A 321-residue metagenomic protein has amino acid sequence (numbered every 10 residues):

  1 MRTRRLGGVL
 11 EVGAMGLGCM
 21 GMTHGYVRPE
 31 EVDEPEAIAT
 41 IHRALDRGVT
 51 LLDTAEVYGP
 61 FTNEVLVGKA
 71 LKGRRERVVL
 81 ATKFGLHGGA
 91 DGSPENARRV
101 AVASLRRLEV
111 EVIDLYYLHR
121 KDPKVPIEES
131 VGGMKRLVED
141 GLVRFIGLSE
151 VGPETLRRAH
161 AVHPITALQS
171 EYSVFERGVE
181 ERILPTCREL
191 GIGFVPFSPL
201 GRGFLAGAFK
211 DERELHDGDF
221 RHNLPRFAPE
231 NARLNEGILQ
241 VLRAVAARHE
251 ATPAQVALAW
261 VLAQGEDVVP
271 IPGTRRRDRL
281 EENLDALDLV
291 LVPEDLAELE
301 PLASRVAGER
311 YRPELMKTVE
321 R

Functional and structural regions predicted by a protein language model:
M1, E189, D217-R248, A263 (+2 more regions): Terminal-tail/helix-coil boundary detector
M1-V78, E320: N-terminal binding-site loop/beta-alpha segment at the start of enzyme catalytic domains that lines or forms
R5, V12-G16, T50-L51, R77-K83 (+5 more regions): Structural preference for beta-strand elements that scaffold enzyme active sites
L17, A37, L52, V67 (+12 more regions): Conserved, mostly hydrophobic/aromatic
M20-M22, A55-V57, K83-H87, L118-K121 (+4 more regions): Active-site beta-loop-alpha junctions enriched in small/polar residues
G21-P35, F84-E95, H119: Active-site mouth loops of central-metabolism enzymes
G88-G178, R182, I192-G193: Glycine/proline-rich, positively charged, aromatic-decorated active-site loop/lid region on the catalytic face
V179-D217, T252: Aromatic-lined glycan-binding groove of carbohydrate-active enzymes
